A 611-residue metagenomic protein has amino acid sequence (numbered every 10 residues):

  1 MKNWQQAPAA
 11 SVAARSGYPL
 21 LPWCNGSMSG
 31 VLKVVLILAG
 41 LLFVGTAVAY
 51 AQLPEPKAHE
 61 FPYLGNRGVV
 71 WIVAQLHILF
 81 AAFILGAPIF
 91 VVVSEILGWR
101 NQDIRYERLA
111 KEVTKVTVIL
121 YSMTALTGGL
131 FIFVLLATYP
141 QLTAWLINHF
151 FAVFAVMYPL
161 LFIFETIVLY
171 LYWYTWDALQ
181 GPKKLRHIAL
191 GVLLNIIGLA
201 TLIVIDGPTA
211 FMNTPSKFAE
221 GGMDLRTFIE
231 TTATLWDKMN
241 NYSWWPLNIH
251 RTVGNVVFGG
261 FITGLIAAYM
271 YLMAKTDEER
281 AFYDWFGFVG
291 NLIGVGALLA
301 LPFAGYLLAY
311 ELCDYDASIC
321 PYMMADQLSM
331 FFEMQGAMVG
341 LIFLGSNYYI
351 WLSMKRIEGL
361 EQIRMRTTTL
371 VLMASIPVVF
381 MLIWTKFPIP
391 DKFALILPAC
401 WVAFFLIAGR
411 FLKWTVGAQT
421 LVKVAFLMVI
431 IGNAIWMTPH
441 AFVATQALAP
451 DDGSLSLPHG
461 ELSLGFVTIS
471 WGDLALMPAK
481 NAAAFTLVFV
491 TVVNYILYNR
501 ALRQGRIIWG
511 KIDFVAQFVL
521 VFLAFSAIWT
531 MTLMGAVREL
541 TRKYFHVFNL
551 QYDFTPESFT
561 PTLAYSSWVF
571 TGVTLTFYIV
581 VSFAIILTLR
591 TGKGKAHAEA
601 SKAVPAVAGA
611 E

Functional and structural regions predicted by a protein language model:
M1-A51, E611: N-terminal secretory/membrane targeting signals
G26-L38, E107-I119, P182-G198, A281-V295 (+3 more regions): Alpha-helical transmembrane segments and their helix-start/interface "positive-inside/aromatic belt" motifs in integral
K33-V44, T117-G128, V192-P215, L292-G305 (+3 more regions): Hydrophobic alpha-helical membrane-insertion segments
Q52, L120-G191, G305-C320, M330-F332 (+4 more regions): Membrane-interface helix-loop-helix modules in multi-pass inner-membrane proteins
Q52-I104, R108-E112, V116-T124: N-terminal signal-anchor module of multipass membrane proteins
R67-I78, W145-P159, L225-T252, P321-G336 (+2 more regions): Short aromatic-rich membrane-water interface segments that cap or initiate transmembrane helices in multi-pass membrane
A81-V92, P159-L171, G254-A267, E333-L352 (+3 more regions): Hydrophobic cores of alpha-helical transmembrane segments in multi-pass inner/ER membrane proteins, independent
P88, Y121-Q141, P159-G181, G191-R226 (+2 more regions): Transmembrane-helix bundle segments that line or gate the permeation/cavity pathway in multi-pass membrane proteins
